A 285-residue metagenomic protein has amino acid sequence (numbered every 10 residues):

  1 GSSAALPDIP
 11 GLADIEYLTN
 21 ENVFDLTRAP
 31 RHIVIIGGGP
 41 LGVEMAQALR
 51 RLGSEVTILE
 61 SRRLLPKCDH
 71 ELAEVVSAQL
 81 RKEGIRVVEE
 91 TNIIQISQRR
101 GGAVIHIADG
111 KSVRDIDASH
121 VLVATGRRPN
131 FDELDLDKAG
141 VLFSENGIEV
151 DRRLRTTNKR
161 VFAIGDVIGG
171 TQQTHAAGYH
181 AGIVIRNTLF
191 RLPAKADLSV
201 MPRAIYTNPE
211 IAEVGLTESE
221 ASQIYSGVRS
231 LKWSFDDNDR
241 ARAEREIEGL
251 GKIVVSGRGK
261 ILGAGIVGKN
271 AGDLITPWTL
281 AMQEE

Functional and structural regions predicted by a protein language model:
G1-E16, H32: Glycine/serine-rich phosphate-binding loop and adjoining beta1-alpha1 elements at the start of nucleotide-handling
G1-S2, D109, L122, G126-R127: Short glycine-/small-residue-rich Rossmann-like dinucleotide-binding loops
L6-I9, V43-M45, N130-E133, T171 (+2 more regions): Glycine/Thr-rich phosphate-binding loops of Rossmann-like dinucleotide-binding domains
A13-A29, D115-F190: FAD-site-proximal beta/loop scaffold in flavoenzymes
D14, R100, S144, S256-R258: Short acidic-glycine loop/turn motifs at beta-strand connectors
T19-E21, E89-T91, S97, E145 (+1 more regions): Short loop/edge segments at beta-strand edges and connector loops that shape dinucleotide/nucleotide cofactor-binding
F24-D25, P30-V34, P40-V113, Q172-G178 (+1 more regions): Rossmann-like dinucleotide-binding cores of NAD(P)H-dependent redox enzymes
L189-F190, A194, Y206-T217, S222-E285: Flexible, glycine-rich terminal cap/loop adjacent to redox cofactors in electron-transfer oxidoreductases
